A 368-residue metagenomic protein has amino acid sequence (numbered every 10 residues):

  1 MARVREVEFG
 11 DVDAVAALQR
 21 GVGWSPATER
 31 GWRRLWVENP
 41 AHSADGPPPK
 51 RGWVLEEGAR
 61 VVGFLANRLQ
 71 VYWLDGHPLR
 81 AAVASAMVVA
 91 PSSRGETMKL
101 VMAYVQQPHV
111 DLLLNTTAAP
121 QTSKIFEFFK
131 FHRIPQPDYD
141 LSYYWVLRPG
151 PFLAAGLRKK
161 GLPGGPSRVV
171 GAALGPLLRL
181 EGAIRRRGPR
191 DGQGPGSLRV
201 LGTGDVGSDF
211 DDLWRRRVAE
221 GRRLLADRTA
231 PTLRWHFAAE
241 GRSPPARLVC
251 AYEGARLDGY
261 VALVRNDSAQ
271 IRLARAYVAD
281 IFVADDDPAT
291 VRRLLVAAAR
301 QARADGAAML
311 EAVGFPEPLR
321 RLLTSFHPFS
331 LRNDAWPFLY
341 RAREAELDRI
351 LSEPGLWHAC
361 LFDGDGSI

Functional and structural regions predicted by a protein language model:
A2-M87, L198-F282: A conserved beta-strand-loop-helix scaffold within acyl/acetyltransferase catalytic domains
R34-L35, L112-A183, H236-E240, R247 (+2 more regions): Active-site/acyl-donor-binding loops of N-acyltransferases
L69-V71, V88-P91, P108, K130: Generic hydrophobic/packing signal
D75-H77, G95-T97, F126-E127: Short, conserved acidic/polar surface loops in the N-terminal third of protein domains
V89-Q107, N115, P288-R300: Conserved acetyl-CoA-binding loop-helix of GNAT-fold acetyltransferases
L141-W145, L178, G182-D211, D227: Short linear elements at protein peripheries
